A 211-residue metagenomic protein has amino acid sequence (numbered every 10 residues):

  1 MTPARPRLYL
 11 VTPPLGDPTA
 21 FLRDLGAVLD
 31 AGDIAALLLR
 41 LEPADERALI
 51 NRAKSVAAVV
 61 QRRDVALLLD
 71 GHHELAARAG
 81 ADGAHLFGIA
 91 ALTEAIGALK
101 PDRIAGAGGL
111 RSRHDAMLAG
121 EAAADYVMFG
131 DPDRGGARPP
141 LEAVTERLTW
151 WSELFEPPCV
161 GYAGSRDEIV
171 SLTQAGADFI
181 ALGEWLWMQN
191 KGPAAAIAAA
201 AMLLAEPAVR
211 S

Functional and structural regions predicted by a protein language model:
M1-L86, K100-D125, W150, E156-C159 (+3 more regions): Conserved N-terminal beta1-alpha1 strand-loop-helix module at the mouth
G88-T93, D131-L154: Flexible, gly/pro- and Lys/Arg-enriched active-site loops
G130, G183: ABC-type ATPase nucleotide-binding domain
F179: C-terminal binding/interaction regions
